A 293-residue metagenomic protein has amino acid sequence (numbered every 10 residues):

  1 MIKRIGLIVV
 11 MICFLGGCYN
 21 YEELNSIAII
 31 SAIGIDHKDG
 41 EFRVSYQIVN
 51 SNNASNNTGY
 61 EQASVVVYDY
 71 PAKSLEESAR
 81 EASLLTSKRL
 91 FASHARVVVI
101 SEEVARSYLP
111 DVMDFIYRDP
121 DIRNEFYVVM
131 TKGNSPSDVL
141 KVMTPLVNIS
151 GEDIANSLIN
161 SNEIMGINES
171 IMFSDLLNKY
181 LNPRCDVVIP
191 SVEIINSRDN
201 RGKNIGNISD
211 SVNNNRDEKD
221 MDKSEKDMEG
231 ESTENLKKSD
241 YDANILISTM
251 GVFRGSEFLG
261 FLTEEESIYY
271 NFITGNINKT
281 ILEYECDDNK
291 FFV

Functional and structural regions predicted by a protein language model:
I2-V9, C13-V293: Membrane-proximal alpha-helical signals and transmembrane carboxylates
